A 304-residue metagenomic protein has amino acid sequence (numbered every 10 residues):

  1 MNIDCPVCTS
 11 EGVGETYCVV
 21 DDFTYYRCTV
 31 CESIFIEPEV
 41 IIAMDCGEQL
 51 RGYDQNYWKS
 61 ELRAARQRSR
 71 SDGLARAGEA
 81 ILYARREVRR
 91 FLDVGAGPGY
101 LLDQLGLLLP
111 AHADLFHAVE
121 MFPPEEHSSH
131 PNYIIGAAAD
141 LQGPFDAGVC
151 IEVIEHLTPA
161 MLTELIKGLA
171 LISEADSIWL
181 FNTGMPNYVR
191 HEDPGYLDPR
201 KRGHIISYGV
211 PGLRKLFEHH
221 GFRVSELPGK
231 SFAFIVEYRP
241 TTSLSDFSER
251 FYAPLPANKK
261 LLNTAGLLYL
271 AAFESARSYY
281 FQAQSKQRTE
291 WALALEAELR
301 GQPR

Functional and structural regions predicted by a protein language model:
M1-I151, T163-K167, F181, K230-F234 (+1 more regions): Conserved N-terminal segment of class I S-adenosyl-L-methionine
C8-G14, V210-L227: A SAM-dependent methyltransferase catalytic signature shared across enzymes that methylate proteins
P110, L171-E174: Short, conserved loop/helix-junction motifs that constitute active-site signature segments in enzyme catalytic cores
E152, H156, H204: Histidine-centered divalent metal-coordination motifs
H156-L157, Y188: Short glycine-rich, flexible loops that bind phosphorylated cofactors or substrates
L157-P159, S173-A175: Helix-to-beta-strand junctions that scaffold the AdoMet/dcAdoMet cofactor pocket in Class I SAM-dependent enzymes
A175-G184, S225: A short beta-strand-loop micro-motif that forms or neighbors metal/cofactor- and ligand-binding patches at active-site
F181-I206, P211-K215: Short, glycine-/aromatic-enriched active-site segment of Class I SAM-dependent methyltransferases
